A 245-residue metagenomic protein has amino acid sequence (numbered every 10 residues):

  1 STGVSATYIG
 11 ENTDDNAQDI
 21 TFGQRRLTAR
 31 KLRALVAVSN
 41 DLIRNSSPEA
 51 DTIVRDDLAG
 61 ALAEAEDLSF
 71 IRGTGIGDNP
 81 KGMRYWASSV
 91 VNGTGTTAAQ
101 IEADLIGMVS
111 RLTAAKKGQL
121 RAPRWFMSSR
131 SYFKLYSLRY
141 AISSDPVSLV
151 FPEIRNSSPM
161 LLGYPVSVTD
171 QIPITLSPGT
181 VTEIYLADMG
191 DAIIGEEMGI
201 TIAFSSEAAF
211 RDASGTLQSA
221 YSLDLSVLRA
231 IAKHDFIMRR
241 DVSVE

Functional and structural regions predicted by a protein language model:
S1, N40, S129, A230-A232: Residues immediately flanking
S1-R121, Y136, S143-D145, L149 (+4 more regions): Acidic/polar, low-complexity extended loops/arms that serve as protein-protein interfaces in large oligomeric shells
L120-A122, L161-G163, G179-V181, M189 (+3 more regions): Active-site lining segments that contact anionic ligands and/or coordinate catalytic metals
A122-R130: C-terminal amphipathic alpha-helical segment
S128, V166, L228: Hydrophobic, well-ordered secondary-structure elements that form the walls of internal hydrophobic environments
T169-Q218: C-terminal hydrophobic structural anchor segments that stabilize assembly/packing rather than catalytic chemistry
A213-E245: Extended, compositionally biased alpha-helical segments that mediate assembly or anchoring
